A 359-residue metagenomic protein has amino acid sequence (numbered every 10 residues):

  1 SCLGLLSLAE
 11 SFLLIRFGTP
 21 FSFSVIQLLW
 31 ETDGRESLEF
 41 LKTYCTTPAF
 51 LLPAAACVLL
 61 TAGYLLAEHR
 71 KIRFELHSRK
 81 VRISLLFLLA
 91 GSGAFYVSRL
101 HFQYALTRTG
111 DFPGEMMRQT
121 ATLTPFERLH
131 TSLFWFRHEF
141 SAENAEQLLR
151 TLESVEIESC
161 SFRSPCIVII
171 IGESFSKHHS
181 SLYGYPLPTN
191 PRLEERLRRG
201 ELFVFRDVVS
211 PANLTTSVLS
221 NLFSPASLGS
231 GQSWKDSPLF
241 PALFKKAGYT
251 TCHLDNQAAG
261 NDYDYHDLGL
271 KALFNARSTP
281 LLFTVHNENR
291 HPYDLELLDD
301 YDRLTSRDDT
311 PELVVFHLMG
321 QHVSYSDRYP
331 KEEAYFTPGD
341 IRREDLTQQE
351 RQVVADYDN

Functional and structural regions predicted by a protein language model:
S1-M117: Transmembrane and membrane-interface helices of multi-pass, inner-membrane envelope-modifying transferases
L3-S11, I15-R16, I171, L222 (+2 more regions): A generic structural signal for ordered alpha-helices
A94-R342: Active-site-proximal alpha/beta segments of enzymes that process anionic O-linked groups
D299-D302, G339-N359: A long, amphipathic alpha-helix that forms part of the scaffold/cap immediately adjacent to metal-dependent active
